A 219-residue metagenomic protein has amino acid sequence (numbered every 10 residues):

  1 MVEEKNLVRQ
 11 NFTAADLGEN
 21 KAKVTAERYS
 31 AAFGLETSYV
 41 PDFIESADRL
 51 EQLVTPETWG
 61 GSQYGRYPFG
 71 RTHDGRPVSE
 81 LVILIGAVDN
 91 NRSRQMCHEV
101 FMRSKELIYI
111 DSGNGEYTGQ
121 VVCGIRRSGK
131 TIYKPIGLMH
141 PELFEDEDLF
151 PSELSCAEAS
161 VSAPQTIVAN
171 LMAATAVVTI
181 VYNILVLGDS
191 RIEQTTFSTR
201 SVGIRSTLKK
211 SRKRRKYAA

Functional and structural regions predicted by a protein language model:
M1-E36: Glycine-rich phosphate-binding loop and adjoining beta1-alpha1-beta2 segment of Rossmann-like nucleotide-binding folds
E4-K5, A47-R49, R92, Y117-G119: Conserved protein kinase catalytic core
K5-N11, L50-E51, Q95-H98: A short acidic (Asp/Glu
E19, V24, V54-P56, R126-R127 (+1 more regions): General N-terminal targeting signals
A26-E27, A32-Q63: S-adenosyl-L-methionine
W59-I83, A87-A219: Glycine-rich phosphate/adenylate-binding loop
